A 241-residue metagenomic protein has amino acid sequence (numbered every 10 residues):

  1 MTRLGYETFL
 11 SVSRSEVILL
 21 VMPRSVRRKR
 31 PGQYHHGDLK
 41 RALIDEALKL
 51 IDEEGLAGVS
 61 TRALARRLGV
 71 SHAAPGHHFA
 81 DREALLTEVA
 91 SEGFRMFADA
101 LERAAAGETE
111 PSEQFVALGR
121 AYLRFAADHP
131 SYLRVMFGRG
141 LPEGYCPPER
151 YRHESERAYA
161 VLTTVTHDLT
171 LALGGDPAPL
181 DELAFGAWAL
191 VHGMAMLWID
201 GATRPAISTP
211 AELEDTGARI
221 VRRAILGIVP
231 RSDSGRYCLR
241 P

Functional and structural regions predicted by a protein language model:
M1-D38, K49, S232-P241: N-terminal intrinsically disordered/low-complexity leader segments
L39-L48, L64, V89-F97, L101 (+1 more regions): Generic hydrophobic, amphipathic alpha-helix propensity
A42, L50-A84, E88: Helix-turn-helix
I51, L86-G93, M136, G144: Alpha-helical DNA-contacting segments of helix-turn-helix folds
E88, E102-Y132, S155-E156, V161 (+1 more regions): Hydrophobic alpha-helical connector segments
D128-C146, M196-R204: Amphipathic alpha-helical segments used for helix-helix packing
V135, Y145-L171, D181-G186, A211 (+1 more regions): Amphipathic alpha-helical packing segments from all-alpha helical-bundle domains
D168, W188-I207, R223-S234: Amphipathic C-terminal alpha-helical segment
